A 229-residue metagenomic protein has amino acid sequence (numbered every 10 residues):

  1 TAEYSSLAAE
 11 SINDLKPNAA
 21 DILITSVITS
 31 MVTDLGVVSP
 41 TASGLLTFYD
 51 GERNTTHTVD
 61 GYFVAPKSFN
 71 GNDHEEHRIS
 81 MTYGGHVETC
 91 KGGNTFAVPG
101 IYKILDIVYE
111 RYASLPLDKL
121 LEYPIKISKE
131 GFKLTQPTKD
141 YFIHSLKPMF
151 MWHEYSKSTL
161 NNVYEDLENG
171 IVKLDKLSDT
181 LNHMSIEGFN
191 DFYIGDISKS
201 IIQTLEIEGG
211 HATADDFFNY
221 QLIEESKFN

Functional and structural regions predicted by a protein language model:
T1-E187, F192-I194, S198-N229: Noncatalytic scaffold domains of N-terminal-nucleophile
